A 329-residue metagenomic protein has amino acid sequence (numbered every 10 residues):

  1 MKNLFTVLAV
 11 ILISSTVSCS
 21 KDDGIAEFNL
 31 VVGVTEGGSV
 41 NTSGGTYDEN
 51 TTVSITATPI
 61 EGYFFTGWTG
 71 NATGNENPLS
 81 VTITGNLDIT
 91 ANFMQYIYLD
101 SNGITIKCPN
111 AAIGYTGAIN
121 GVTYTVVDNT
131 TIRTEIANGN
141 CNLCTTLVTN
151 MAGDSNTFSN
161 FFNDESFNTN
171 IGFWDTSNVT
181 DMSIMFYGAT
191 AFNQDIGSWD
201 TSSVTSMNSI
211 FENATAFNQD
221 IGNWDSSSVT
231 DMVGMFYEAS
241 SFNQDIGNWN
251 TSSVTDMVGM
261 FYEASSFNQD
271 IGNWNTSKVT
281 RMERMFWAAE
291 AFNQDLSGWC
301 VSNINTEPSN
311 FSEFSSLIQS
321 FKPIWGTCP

Functional and structural regions predicted by a protein language model:
K2-T6, L12-G33, M94-I97: Bacterial Sec-dependent N-terminal signal peptides
S20, E27, F64, T69 (+2 more regions): Beta-rich interaction/scaffold domains
I25-N29, Y47-S54: Short coil/turn motif common to extracellular beta-sandwich-like domains
V31-T46, G74: Short, solvent-exposed loop/edge segments of extracellular or virion-exposed proteins
D48, P78-D88: Solvent-exposed segments in extracellular or luminal domains encompassing
T51-L79: Surface-exposed interfaces of beta-sheet-rich extracellular modules
V53-P59, L87-F93, N310-S312: Append "Rare intracellular matches occur via the same short Y/T/C beta-strand/loop motifs
Q95-P329: Negatively charged
